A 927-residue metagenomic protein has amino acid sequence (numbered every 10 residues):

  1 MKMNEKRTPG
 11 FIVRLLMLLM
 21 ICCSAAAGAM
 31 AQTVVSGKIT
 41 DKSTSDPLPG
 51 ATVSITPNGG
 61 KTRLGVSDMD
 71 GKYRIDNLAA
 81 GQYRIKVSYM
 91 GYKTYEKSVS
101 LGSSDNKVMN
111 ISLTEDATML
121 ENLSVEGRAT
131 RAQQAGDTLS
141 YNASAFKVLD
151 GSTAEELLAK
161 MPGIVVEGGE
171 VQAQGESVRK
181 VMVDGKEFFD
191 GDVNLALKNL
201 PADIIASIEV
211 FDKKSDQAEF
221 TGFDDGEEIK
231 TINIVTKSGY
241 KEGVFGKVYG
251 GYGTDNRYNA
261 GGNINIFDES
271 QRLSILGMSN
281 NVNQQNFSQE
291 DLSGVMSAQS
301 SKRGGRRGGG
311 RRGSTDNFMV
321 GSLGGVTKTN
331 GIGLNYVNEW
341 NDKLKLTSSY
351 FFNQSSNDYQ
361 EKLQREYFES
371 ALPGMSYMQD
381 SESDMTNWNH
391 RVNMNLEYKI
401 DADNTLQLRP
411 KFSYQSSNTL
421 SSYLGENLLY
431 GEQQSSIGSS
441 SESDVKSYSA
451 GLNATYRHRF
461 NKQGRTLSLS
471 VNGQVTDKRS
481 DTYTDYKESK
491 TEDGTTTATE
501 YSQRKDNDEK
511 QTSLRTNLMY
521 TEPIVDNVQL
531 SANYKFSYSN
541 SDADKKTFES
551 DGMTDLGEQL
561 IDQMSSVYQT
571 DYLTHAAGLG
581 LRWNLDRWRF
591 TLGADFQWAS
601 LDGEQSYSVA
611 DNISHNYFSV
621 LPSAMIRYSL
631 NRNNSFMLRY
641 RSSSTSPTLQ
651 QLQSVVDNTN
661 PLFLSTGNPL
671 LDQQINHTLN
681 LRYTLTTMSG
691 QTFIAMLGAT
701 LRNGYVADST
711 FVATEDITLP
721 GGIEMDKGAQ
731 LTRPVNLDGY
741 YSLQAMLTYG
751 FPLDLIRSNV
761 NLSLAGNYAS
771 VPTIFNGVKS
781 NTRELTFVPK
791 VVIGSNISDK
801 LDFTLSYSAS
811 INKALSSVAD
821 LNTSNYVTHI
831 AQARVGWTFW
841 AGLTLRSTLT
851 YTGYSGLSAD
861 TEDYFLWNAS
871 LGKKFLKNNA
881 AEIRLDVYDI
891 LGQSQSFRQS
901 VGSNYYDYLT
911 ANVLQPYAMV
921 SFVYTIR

Functional and structural regions predicted by a protein language model:
A31, K72, K86, K93 (+21 more regions): Membrane-proximal, glycine/serine-rich, low-complexity loop/turn segments characteristic of large bacterial
V35, S43-P57, A132-Q134: Short, ordered, surface-exposed loop/turn motifs in non-cytosolic proteins
I55-K61, Q82, K86-S98: A short, solvent-exposed loop/turn motif at the edges and junctions of modular extracellular/periplasmic domains
N58-K72: Short, acidic Ser/Thr/Gly-rich low-complexity loop/linker segments typical of extracellular and cell-surface proteins
D137, Q285-T315, Q360-M378, G425-I437 (+7 more regions): Surface-exposed loop/turn segments flanking beta-strands in extracellular/periplasmic regions
D380, S513-R515, Q559-S566, D672 (+1 more regions): Outer membrane beta-barrel strand-and-loop segments of large Gram-negative receptors, especially TonB-dependent
Q503, Q529-N633, L821-N822: Signature of Gram-negative outer-membrane beta-barrel scaffolds
K790-I811, T823-R927: Conserved C-terminal beta-signal and adjacent last beta-strands/turns of outer-membrane beta-barrel proteins
